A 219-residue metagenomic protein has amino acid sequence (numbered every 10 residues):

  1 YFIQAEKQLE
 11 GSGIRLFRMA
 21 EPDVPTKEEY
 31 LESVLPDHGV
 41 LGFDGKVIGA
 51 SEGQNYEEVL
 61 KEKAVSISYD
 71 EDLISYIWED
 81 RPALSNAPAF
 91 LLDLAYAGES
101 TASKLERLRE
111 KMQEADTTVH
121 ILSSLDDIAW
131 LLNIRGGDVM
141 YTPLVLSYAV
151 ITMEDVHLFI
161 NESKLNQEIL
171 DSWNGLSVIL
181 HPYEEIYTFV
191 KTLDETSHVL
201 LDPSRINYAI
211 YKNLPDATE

Functional and structural regions predicted by a protein language model:
Y1-E219: A composition/biophysics-driven feature that prefers long, compositionally simple stretches
